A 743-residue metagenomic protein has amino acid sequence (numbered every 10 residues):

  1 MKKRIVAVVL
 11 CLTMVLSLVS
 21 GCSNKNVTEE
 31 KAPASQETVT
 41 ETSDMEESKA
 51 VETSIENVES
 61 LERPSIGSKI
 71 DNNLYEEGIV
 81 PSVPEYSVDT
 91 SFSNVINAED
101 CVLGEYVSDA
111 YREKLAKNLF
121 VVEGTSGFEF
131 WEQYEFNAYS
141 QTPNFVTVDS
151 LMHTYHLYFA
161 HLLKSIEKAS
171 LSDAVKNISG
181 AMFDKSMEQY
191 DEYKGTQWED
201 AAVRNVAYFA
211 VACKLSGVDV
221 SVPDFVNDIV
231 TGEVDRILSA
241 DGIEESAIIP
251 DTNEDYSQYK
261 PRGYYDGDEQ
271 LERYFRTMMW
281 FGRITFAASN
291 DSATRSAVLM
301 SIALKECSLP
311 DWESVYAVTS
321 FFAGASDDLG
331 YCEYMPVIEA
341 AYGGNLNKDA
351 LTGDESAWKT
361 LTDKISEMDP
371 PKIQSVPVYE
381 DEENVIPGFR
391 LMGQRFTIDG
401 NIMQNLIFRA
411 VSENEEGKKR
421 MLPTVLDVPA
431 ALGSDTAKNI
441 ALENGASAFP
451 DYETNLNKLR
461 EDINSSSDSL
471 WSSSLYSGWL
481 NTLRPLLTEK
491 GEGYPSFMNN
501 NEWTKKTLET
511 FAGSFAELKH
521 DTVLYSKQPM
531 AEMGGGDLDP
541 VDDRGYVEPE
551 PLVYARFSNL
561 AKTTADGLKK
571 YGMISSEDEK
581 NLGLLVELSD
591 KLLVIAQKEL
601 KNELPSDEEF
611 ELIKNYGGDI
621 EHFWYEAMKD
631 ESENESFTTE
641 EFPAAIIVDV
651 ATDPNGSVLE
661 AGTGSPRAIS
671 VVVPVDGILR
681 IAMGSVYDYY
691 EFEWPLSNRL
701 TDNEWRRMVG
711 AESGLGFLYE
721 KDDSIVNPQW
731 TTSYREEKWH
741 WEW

Functional and structural regions predicted by a protein language model:
M1-V8: Positively charged n-region of N-terminal signal peptides that target proteins for export
V9-S17: Bacterial N-terminal signal peptides
L16-S35: Sec-dependent signal peptide cleavage junction
E29-K49: Low-complexity, Pro/Thr/Ser/Glu-rich flexible segments characteristic of extracytoplasmic/periplasmic regions
D44-W743: Long, non-catalytic protein-protein interaction scaffolds
